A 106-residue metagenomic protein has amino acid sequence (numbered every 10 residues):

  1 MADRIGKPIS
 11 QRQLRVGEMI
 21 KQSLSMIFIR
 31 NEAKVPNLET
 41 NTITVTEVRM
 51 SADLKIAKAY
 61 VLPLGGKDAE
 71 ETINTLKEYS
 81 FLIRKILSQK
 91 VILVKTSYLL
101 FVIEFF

Functional and structural regions predicted by a protein language model:
M1-I56, L62-F106: Charge-rich, low-complexity N-terminal segments
